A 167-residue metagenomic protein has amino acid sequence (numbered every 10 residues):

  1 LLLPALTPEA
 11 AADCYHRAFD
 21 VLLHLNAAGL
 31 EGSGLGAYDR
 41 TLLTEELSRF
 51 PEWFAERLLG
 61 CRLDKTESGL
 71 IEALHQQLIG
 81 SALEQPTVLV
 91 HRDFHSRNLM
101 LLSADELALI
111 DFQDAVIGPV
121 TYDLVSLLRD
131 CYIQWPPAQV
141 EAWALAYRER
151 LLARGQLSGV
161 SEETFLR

Functional and structural regions predicted by a protein language model:
L1-R40, E45, R49, A55-L59 (+1 more regions): ATP-binding pocket architecture of kinase catalytic cores
P8-Y15, D64, S68, I133 (+1 more regions): Flexible, glycine- and charge-enriched loops at secondary-structure boundaries
R17, V21, L70, L74 (+1 more regions): Charged catalytic carboxylate motif
L25, H75-Y122, C131-A138: Active-site acidic catalytic loop and adjacent metal/ATP-binding pocket of ATP-dependent phosphoryl transfer enzymes
S33-L35, R40-T44, S96-L101, V116-G118 (+1 more regions): Glycan-recognition and catalytic cores of secretory/periplasmic carbohydrate-active enzymes
S48-L58, T121-L157: Active-site activation/catalytic loop segments of kinase-like enzymes and analogous catalytic loops in related
A55-G69: Conserved P-loop NTPase mechanochemical-coupling segment
S158-R167: Short, intrinsically disordered, charge-balanced linker/junction segments flanking boundaries in proteins
